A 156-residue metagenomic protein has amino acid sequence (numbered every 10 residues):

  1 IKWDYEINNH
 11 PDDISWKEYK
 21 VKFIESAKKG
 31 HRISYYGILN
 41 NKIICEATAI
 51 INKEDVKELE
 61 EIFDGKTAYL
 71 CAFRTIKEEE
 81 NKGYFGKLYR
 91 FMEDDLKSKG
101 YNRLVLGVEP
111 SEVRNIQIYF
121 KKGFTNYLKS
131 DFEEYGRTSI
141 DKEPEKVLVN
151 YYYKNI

Functional and structural regions predicted by a protein language model:
Y5-A72, I76-E78, Y89: Acetyl-CoA-dependent GNAT
R32, E145-Y152: Short hydrophobic/aromatic beta-strand or adjacent loop that forms the aromatic wall/cage of a ligand/substrate-binding
I38-N40, Y153-I156: Active-site beta-strand termini and strand-to-loop segments that position acidic
T75, N81-D94, Q117, K121: Conserved acetyl-CoA-binding loop-helix of GNAT-fold acetyltransferases
L96-V108: Conserved GNAT acetyl-CoA-binding A-motif
L106-I116, F132-R137, K142-E145: Conserved beta-strand-loop-alpha-helix junction that forms the acyl-donor binding cleft
F120-K129: Conserved acetyl-CoA-binding loop of GNAT-fold acetyltransferases
K129-T138, N150-N155: Active-site/acyl-donor-binding loops of N-acyltransferases
